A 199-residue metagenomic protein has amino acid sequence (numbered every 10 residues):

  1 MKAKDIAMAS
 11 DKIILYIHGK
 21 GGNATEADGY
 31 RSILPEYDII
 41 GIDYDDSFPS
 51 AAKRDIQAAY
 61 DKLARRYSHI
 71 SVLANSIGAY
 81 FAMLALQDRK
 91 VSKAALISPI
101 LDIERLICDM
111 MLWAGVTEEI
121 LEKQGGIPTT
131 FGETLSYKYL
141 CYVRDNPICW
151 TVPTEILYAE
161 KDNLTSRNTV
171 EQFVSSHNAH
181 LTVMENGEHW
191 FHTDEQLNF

Functional and structural regions predicted by a protein language model:
K2-S47: Short, surface-exposed "cap/lid" segments of acyl-processing enzymes
A9, L63-S68, W150: Glycine-rich phosphate-binding loop signature in dinucleotide/nucleotide-binding domains
L15-K20, L73, I97, L157: Short hydrophobic segments within beta-strands
A24-R31, S50-K53, R167-E171: Short, surface-exposed alpha-helical segments at coil->helix boundaries
E26, S47-R65: Alpha/beta-hydrolase active-site loop
L73-A82: Gly/Ala-rich beta-loop-alpha elbow adjacent to hydrolase catalytic centers
A85-L86: Aromatic pocket-lining residues of Rossmann-like dinucleotide-binding sites
K90-F199: The alpha/beta-hydrolase serine catalytic core
